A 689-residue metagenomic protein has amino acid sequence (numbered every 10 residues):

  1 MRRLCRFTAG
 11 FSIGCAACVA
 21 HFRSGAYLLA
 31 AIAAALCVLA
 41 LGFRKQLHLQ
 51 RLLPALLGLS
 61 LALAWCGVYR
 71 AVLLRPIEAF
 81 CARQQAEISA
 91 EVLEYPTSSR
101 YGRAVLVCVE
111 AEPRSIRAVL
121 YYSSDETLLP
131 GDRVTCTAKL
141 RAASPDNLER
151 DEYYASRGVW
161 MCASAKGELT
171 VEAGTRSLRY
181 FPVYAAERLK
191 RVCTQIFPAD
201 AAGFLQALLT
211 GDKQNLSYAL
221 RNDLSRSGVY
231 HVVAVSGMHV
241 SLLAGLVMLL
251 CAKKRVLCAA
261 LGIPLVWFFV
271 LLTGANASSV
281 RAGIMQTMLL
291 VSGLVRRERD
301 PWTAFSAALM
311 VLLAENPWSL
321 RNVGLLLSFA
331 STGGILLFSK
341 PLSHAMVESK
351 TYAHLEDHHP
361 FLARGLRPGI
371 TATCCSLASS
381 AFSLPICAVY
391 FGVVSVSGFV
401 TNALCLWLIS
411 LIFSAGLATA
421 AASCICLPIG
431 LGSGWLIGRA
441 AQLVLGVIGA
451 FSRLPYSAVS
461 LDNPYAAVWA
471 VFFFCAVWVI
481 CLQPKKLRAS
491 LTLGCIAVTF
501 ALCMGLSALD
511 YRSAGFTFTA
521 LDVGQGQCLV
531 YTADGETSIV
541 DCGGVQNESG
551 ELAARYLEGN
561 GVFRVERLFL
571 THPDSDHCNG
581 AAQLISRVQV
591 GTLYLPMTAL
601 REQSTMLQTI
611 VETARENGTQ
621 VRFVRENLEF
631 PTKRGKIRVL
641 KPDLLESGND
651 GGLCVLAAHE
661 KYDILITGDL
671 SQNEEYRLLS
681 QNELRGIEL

Functional and structural regions predicted by a protein language model:
M1-A79, A185, R281: N-terminal leader/targeting segments
R2, T8-S12, A275-F474, V479-P484 (+2 more regions): Internal transmembrane alpha-helical bundles of multi-pass membrane proteins
G25-A30, K45-L56, V256-L257, G365-I370 (+2 more regions): Membrane-interfacial entry segments at the cytosolic side of transmembrane helices
S60-H231, E551-R555, R564, L600-R601 (+2 more regions): Membrane-interface helix/helix-cap signal primarily in integral membrane proteins
G158-L290, R567, T592, D663-T667 (+1 more regions): Aromatic-rich juxtamembrane segments at the membrane interface
K213, L313-R321, G449-R567, Q608 (+1 more regions): Core dinuclear metal-dependent hydrolase active-site scaffold
G237-A259, Q286-S292, T332-S343, A415-T419 (+2 more regions): Membrane-interfacial alpha-helical segments at the cytosolic side of multi-pass membrane proteins
V565-D576, T598: Metallo-beta-lactamase
